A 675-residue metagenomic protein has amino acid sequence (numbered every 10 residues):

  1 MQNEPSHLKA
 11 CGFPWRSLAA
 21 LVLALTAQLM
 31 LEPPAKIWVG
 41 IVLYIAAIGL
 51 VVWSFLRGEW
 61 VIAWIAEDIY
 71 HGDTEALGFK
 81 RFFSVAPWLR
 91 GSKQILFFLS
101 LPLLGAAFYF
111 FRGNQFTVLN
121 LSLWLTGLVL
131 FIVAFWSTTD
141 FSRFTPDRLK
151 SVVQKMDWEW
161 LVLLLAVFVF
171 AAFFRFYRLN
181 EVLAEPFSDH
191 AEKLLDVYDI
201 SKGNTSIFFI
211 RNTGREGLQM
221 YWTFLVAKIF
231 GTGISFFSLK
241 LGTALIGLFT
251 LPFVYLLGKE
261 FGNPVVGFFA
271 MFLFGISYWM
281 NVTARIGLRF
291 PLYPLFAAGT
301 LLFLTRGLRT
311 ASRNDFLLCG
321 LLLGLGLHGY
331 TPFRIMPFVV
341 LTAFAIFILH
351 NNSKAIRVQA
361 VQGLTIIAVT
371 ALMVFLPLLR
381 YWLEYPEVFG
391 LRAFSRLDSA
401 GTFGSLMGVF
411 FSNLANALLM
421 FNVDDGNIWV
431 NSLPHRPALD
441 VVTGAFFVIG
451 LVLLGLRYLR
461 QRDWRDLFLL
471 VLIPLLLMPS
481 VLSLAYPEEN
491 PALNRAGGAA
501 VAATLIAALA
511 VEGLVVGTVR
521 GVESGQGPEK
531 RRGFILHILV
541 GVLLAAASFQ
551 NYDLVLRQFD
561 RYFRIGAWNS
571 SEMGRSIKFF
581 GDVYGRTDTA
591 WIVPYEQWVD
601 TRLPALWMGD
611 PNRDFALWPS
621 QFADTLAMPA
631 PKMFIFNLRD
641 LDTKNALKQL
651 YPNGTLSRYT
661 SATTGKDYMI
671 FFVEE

Functional and structural regions predicted by a protein language model:
M1-L161, L318, V339, A343-I346 (+3 more regions): Membrane-embedded, hydrophobic transmembrane alpha-helices
W64, V182, P186, H190-F208 (+9 more regions): Transmembrane-lumen/periplasm boundary regions of multi-pass, lipid-linked membrane glycan transferases
Y109, V133-T139, T300-L318, G326: Membrane-interface transmembrane helices that cradle and orient dolichyl/undecaprenyl
V182, T443, K530-P619, A662-G665: Membrane-proximal, lumen/periplasm-facing interface regions of secretory-pathway glyco- and lipid-modifying enzymes
I234, V254-I276, D466-V471, L536 (+1 more regions): Transmembrane-helix signature of polytopic, membrane-embedded enzymes that assemble or transfer cell-envelope glycans
L241-F261, G299, I449-G455: Transmembrane-helix motifs of polytopic, lipid-linked glycan transferases
A244, T283-A284, F290-Y293, I335 (+3 more regions): Hydrophobic/aromatic-rich transmembrane helices and adjacent perimembrane loops
L292-R309, C319-L323, I473, A502-L509: Specific aromatic-rich, kink-prone transmembrane helix
